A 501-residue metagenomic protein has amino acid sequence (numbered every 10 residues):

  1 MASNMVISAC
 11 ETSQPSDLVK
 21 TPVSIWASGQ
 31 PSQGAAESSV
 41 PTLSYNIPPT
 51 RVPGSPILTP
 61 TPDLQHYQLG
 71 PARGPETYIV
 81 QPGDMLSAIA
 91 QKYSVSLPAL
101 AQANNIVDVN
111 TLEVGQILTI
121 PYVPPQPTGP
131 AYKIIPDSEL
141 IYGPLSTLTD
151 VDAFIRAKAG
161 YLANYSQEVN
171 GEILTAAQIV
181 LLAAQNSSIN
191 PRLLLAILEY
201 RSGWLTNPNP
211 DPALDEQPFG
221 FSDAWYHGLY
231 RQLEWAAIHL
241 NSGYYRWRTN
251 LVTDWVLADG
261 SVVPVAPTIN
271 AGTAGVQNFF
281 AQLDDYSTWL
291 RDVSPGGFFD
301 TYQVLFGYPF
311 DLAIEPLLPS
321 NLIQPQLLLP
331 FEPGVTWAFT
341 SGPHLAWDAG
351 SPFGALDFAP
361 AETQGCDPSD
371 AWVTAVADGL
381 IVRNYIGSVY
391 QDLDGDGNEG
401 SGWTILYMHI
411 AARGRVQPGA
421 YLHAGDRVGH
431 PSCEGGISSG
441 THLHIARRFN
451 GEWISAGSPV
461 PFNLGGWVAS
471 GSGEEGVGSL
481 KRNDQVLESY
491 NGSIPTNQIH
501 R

Functional and structural regions predicted by a protein language model:
S13-Q14, S222-T340, G476-R501: Non-catalytic cell-wall polysaccharide-engagement segments
D17, S24-S39, T61-P98, Q116-Y122 (+1 more regions): Primarily a LysM-type cell-wall glycan-binding module
V80, D84-A103, G115, A184 (+4 more regions): Short alpha-helical segments in extracytoplasmic peptidoglycan/chitin-binding modules and envelope-associated proteins
A131-L290: Catalytic glycan-binding domains that act on GlcNAc-containing polysaccharides
P319-L322, Q326, W337-A375, Y407: Short glycine/threonine/proline-enriched tight-turn/helix- or strand-capping micro-motif at secondary-structure
P325-L327, D367, T374, Q417-H423 (+1 more regions): Acidic, glycine-rich catalytic/binding loops that coordinate metals and/or anionic ligands
F339, V373, G379-I381, G419-P431: A structural signal for short beta-strand/turn segments enriched in small hydrophobics and glycine
P368-P418, S439-H442, A446: Zn2+-dependent peptidoglycan hydrolase active-site motif and core
